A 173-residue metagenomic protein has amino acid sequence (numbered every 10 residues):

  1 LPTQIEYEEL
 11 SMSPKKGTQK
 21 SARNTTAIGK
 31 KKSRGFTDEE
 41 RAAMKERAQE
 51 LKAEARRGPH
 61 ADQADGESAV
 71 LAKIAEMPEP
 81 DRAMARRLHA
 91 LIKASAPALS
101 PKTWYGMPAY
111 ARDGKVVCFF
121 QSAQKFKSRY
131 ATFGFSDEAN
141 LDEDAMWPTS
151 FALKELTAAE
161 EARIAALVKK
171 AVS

Functional and structural regions predicted by a protein language model:
P2-S173: Charge-dense, helix-prone N-terminal extensions
